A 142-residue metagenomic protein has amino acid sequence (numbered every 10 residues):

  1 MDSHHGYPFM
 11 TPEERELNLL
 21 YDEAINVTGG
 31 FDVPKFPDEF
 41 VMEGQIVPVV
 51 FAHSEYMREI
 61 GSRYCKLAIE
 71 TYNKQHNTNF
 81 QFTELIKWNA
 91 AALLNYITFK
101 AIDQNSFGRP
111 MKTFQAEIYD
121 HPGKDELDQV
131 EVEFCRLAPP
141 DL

Functional and structural regions predicted by a protein language model:
M1-Y56, I86-L142: Compact beta-sheet-dominated globular domain cores
V50-F80: Short, non-transmembrane alpha-helical segments in secretory-pathway proteins
